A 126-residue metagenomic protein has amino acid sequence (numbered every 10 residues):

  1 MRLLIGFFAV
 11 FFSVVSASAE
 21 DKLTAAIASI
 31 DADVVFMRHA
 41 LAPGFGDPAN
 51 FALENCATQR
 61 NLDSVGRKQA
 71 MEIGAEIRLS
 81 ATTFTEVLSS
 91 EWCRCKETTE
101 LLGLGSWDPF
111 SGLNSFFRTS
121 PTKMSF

Functional and structural regions predicted by a protein language model:
I5-S13: Bacterial N-terminal signal peptides
V15-A19: Sec/Tat signal peptide C-region and signal peptidase I cleavage site
E20-S111, F116-S120: Active-site-proximal alpha-helix that buttresses catalytic centers in soluble enzyme cores
P121-F126: Short, surface-exposed amphipathic charged segments that create phosphate/polyanion-binding patches used for binding
